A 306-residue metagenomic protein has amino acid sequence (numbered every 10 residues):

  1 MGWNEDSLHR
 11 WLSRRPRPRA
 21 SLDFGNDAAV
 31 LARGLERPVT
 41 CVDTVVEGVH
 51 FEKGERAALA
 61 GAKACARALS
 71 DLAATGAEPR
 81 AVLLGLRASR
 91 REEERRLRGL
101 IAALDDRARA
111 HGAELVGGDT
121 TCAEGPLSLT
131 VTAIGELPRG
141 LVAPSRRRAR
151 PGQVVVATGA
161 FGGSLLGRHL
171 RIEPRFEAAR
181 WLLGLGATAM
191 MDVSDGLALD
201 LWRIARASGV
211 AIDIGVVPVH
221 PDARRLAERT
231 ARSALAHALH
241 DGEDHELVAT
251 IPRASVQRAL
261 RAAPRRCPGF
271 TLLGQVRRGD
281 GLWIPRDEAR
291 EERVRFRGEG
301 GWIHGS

Functional and structural regions predicted by a protein language model:
M1-L59, T75, L84, G99 (+2 more regions): Extreme N-terminal cap/leader segments of soluble proteins
P18-A20, A28-A29, L104-D105, V116-C122 (+5 more regions): A generic local secondary-structure boundary/capping motif
V30, A68, G76, L115 (+4 more regions): Residue-level signal for inorganic ion chemistry
L35-P38, V45-V46, E78-L165, Q275: Glycine-rich anion-binding loops of enzyme active sites
A57-A81, A102-A110, G196-I204: Small-aliphatic-rich amphipathic alpha-helix that forms the alpha element of a beta-alpha
R91, L170-D244, F270, P285-R286: Active-site-proximal betaalpha loop/short-helix elements that scaffold phosphoryl/nucleotidyl transfer chemistry
T250-Q257: Helix N-cap motif at beta-to-alpha junctions
L260-S306: Acidic, Ser/Thr/Pro-rich beta/coil linker or hinge segments at domain junctions
